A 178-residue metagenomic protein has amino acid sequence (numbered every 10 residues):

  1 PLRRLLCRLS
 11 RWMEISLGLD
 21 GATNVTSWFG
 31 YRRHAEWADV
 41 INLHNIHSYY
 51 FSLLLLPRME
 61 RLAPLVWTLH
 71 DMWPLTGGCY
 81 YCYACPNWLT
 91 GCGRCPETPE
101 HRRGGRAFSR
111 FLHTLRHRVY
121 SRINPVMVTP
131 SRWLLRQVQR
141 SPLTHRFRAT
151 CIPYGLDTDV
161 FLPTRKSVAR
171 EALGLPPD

Functional and structural regions predicted by a protein language model:
P1, L55, G77-C82, N87 (+2 more regions): Short aromatic-enriched loop/helix-cap "lid" or pocket-rim segments at secondary-structure transitions that line
P1-V40: A conserved catalytic-core segment of Leloir-type glycosyltransferases
G30-Y50, P64-H70: Short N-terminal targeting/anchoring amphipathic segment
F51, R136-R140, V160: Phosphate- and divalent-cation-binding pockets in alpha/beta enzyme and binding domains that engage nucleotide-derived
E60-R61, W73, C85-V128, R136 (+1 more regions): Membrane-proximal helix-turn-helix segments that form the acceptor-binding/catalytic region of lipid-linked
H113-R116, L162-L175: A short helix/loop element that forms part of the nucleotide-sugar donor recognition site in Leloir-type
V128, G174-D178: Conserved donor-binding/catalytic core segment of Leloir-type glycosyltransferases
W133, G155: Carbohydrate-associated surface elements
